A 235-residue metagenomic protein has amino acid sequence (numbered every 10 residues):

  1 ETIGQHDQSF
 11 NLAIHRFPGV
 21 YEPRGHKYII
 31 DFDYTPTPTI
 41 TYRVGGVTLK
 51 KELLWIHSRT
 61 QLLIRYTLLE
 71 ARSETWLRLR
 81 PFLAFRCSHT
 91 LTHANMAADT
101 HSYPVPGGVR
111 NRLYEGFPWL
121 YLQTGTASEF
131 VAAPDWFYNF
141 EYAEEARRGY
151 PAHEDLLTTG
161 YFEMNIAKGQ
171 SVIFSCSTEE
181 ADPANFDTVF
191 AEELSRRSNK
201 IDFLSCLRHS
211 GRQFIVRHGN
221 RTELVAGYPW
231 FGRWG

Functional and structural regions predicted by a protein language model:
E1-G235: Acidic, mature catalytic/reactive cores of soluble proteins
